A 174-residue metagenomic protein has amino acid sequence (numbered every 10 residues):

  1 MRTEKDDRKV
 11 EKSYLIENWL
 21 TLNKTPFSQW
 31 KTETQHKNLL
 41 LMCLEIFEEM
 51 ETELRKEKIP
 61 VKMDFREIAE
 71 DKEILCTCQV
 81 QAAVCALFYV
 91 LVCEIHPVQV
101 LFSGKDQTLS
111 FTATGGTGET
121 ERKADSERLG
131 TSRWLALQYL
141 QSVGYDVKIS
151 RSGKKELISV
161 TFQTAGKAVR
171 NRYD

Functional and structural regions predicted by a protein language model:
T25-F27, M50-P60: A short helix-and-adjacent loop within the catalytic ATP-binding
F27-K37, K72-I74: Short flexible loop/turn segments at helix-to-beta-strand junctions within the C-terminal catalytic HATPase_c
E33-E48: A conserved beta-strand-to-alpha-helix junction within the catalytic ATP-binding
P60-D71, K105: Conserved catalytic submotifs in the C-terminal HATPase_c
H96-Q107: A conserved short beta-strand within the histidine kinase catalytic ATPase domain
Q107-W134: Glycine-rich/acidic phosphate-handling loop/turn and adjacent ATP-lid/helix of nucleotide-binding kinase/ATPase domains
R133-Y145: Conserved glycine-/histidine-rich ATP-lid loop and adjacent helix of the Bergerat-fold HATPase_c
S142-D174: C-terminal end segment of the histidine kinase catalytic
